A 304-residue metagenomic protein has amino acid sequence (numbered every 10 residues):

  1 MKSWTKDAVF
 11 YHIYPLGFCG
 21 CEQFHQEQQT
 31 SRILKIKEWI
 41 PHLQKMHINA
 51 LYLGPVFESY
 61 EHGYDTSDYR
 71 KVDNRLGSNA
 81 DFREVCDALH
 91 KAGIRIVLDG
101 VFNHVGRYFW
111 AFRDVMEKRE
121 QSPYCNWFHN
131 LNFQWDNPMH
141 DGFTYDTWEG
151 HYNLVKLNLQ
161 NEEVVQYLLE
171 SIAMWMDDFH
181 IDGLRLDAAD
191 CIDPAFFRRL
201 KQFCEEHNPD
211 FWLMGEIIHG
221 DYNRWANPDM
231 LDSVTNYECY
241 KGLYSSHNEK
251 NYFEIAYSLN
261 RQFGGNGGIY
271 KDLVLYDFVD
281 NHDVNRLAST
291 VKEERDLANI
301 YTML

Functional and structural regions predicted by a protein language model:
S3-V9, Y14-N49, V56-A173, D178 (+2 more regions): Substrate-binding/active-site clefts of carbohydrate-active enzymes
V9-H12, L51-L53, I96-L98, L184 (+3 more regions): Hydrophobic faces of well-ordered beta-strands that scaffold small-molecule active sites in alpha/beta enzyme cores
L16, V56, V101-N103, A189-C191 (+3 more regions): Active-site beta-loop-alpha junctions enriched in small/polar residues
K35, G77-D81, I192-F196, E293-L297: Short, glycine/acidic-rich beta->alpha junctions
A92, M116, D177, D187-K271: Active-site-proximal helices and loops of the catalytic beta/alpha 8
F102-H104, N153, Y167-P194, D272-N281: Active-site groove signature of glycoside hydrolases
F263-L304: Active-site-proximal substrate-binding groove within the catalytic cores of carbohydrate-active enzymes
